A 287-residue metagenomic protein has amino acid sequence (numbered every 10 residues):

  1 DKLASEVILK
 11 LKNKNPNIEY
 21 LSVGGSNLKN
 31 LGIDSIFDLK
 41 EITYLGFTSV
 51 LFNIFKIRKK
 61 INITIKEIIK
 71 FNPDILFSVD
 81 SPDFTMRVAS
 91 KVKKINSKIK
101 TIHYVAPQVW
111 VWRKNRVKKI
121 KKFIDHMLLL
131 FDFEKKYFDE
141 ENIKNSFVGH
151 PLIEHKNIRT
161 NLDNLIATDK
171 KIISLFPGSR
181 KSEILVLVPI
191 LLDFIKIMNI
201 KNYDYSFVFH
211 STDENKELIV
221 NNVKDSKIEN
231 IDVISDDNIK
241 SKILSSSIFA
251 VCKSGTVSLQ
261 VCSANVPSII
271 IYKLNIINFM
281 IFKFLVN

Functional and structural regions predicted by a protein language model:
D1-L165, S174-I184, V188, I197 (+2 more regions): Active-site and donor-binding regions of nucleotide-sugar-utilizing enzymes
G25-N27, S182-S246: Donor-nucleotide binding loops and adjacent catalytic segments primarily of GT-B fold Leloir glycosyltransferases
N27, D236-L285: A donor-sugar binding/catalytic signature common to diverse glycosyltransferases and related nucleotide-sugar
K91, E141, N222, A264 (+1 more regions): Residue-level signal for well-ordered alpha-helical positions
T168-S174, Y205-S206: Charged active-site motifs of nucleotide-sugar-dependent glycosyltransferases
